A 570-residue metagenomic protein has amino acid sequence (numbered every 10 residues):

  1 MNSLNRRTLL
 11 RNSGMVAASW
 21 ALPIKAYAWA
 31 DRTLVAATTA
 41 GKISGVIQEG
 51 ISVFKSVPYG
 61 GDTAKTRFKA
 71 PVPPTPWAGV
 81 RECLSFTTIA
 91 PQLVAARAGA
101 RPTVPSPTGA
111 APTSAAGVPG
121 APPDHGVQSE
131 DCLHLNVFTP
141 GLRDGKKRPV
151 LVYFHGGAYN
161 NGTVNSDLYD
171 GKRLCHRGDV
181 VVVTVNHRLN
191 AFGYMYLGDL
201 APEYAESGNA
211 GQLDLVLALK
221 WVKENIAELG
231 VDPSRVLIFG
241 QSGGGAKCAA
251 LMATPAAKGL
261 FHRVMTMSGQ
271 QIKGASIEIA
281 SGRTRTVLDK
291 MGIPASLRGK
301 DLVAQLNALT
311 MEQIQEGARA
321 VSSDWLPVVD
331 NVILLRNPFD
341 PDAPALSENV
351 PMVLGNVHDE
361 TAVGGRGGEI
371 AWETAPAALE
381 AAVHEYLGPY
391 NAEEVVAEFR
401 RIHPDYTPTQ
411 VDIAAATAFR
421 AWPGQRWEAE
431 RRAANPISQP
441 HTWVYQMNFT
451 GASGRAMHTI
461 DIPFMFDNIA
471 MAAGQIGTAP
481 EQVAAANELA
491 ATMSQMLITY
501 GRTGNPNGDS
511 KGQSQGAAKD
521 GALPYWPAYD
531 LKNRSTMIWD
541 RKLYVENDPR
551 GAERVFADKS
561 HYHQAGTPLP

Functional and structural regions predicted by a protein language model:
M1-A17: N-terminal secretory signal peptides and thylakoid transit peptides that target proteins across membranes
Y27-N209, P233, Q475-M493, G504-K511 (+2 more regions): Non-catalytic accessory segments of hydrolases
A121, L217, E224, E228 (+3 more regions): Substrate-access "cap/lid" subdomains that shape and gate the entrance to catalytic or ligand-binding pockets
A205-I226: Alpha/beta-hydrolase active-site loop
V231-F239: Alpha/beta-hydrolase fold nucleophile elbow
G240, G244: Gly/Ala-rich beta-loop-alpha elbow adjacent to hydrolase catalytic centers
G245-A256: Short glycine-enriched nucleophile-adjacent loop and the immediately C-terminal alpha-helix near the catalytic center
P423-P570: Mobile gating loops/cap/lid regions near enzyme active sites that modulate substrate access
